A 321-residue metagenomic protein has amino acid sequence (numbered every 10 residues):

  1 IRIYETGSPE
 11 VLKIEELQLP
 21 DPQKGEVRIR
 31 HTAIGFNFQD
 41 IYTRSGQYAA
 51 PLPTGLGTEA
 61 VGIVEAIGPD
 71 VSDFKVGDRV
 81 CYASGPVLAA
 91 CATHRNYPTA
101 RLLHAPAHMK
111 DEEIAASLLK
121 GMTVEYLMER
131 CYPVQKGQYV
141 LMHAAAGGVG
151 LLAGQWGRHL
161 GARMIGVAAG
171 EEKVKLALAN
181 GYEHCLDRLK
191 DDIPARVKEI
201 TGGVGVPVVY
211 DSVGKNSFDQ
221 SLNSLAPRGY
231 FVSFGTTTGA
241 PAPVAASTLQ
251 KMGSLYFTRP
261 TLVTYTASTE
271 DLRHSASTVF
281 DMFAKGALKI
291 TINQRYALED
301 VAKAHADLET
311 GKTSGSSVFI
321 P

Functional and structural regions predicted by a protein language model:
Q18-G35, S45-A89: Glycine-rich beta-strand-centered segment in the early N-terminal region that forms part of a ligand/cofactor-binding
Y82-A144, C185: NAD(P)H dinucleotide-binding glycine-rich loop of Rossmann-like/cofactor-binding domains, especially the beta1-alpha1
A144-A145, V213: NAD(P)H cofactor-binding loop motif with strongest signal on the N-terminal glycine-rich segment
A146, G154: N-terminal Rossmann NAD(P)H-binding glycine-rich loop of SDR-like oxidoreductase domains
R158-Q220, S268-E270: Adenosine-nucleotide cofactor-binding segment
N216-A287, P321: Glycine-rich phosphate-binding loop and adjacent beta-alpha segment of Rossmann(oid) nucleotide-cofactor-binding
T269-P321: C-terminal hydrophobic helical "lid"/dimerization subdomain of Rossmann-like NAD(P)H-dependent oxidoreductases
